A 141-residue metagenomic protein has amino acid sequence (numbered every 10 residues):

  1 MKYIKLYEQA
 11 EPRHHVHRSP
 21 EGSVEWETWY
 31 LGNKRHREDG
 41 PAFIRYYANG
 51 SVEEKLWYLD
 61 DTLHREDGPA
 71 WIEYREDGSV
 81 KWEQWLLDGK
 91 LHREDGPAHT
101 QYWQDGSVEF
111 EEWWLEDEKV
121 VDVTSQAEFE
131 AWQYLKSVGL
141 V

Functional and structural regions predicted by a protein language model:
K2-V141: Glycine/tyrosine- and acidic-biased, solvent-exposed loop/turn segments at the edges of beta-strands
